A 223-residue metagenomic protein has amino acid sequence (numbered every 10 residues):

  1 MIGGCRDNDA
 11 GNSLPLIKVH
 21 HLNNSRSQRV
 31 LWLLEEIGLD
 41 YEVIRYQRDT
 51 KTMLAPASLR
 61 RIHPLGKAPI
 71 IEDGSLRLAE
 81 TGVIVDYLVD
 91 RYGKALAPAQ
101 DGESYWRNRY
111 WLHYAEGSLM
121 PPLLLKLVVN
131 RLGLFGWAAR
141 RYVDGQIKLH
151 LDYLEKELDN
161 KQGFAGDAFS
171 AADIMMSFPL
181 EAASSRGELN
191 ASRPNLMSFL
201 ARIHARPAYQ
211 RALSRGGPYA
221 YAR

Functional and structural regions predicted by a protein language model:
M1-I2: Short hydrophobic transmembrane-like helices used for membrane targeting/insertion
D9-R141: GST-like domain detector, emphasizing the conserved glutathione-binding G-site in the N-terminal thioredoxin-like
Q47, A171, G216-G217: Short, solvent-exposed turn/loop segments enriched in Gly/Ser/Thr/Pro and often Arg
V89, P179-L180, L213: Active-site-flanking alpha-helical
L112-A205: GST-like fold's C-terminal all-alpha helical module
L196-R223: Long hydrophobic alpha-helical segments typical of transmembrane helices together with their membrane-interfacial
